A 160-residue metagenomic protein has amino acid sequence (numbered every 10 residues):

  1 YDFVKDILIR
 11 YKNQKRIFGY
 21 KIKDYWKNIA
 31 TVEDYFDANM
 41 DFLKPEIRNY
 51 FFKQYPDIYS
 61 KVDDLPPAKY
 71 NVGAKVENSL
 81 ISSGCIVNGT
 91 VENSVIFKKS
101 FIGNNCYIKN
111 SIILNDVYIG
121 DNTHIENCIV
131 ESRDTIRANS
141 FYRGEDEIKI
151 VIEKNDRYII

Functional and structural regions predicted by a protein language model:
Y1-I160: Left-handed beta-helix
